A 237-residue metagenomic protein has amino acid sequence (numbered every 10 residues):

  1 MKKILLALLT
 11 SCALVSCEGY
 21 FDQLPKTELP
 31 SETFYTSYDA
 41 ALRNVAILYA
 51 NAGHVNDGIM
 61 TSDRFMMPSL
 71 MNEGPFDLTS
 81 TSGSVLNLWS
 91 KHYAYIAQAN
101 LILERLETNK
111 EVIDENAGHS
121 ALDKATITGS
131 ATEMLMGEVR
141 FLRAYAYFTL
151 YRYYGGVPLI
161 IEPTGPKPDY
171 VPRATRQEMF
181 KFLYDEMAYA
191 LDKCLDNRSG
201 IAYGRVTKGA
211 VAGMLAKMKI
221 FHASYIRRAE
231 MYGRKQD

Functional and structural regions predicted by a protein language model:
M1-K26: Bacterial Sec-dependent N-terminal signal peptides
C17-T61: Membrane-proximal, proline-rich intrinsically disordered regions
G19, N56-I59, L150-L159: Proline-centered turn/helix-capping motifs that create local helix->coil transitions or kinks
P30, S37-L42, A46, G53 (+3 more regions): Conserved, well-structured interaction surfaces
R140, A212-L215: TPR/Sel1-like alpha-solenoid repeat signature
Y151-R152, P158, R198, F221-E230: Short coil/turn linking the two alpha-helices of tandem helical-hairpin repeats
V157, I161-T164, Y170-R173, G213 (+1 more regions): Acidic, serine/threonine/proline-rich low-complexity intrinsically disordered regions
